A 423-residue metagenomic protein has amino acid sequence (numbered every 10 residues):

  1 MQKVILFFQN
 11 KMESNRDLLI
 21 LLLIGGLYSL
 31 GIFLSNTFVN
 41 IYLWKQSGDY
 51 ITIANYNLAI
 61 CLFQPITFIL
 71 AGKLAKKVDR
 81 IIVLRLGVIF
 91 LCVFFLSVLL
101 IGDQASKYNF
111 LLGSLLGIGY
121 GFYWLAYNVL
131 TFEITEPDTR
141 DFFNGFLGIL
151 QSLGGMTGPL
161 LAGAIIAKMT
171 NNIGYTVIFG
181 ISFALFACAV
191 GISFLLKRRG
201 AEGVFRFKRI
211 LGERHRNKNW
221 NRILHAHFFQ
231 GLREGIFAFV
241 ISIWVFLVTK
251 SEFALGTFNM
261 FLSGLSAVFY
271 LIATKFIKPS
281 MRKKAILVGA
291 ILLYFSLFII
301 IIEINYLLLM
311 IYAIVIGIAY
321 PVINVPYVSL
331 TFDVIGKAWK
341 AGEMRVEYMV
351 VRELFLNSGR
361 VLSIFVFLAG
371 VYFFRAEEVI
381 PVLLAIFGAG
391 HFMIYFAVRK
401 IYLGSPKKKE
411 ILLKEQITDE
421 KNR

Functional and structural regions predicted by a protein language model:
Q2-I66, K218-M260: Helix-loop boundary and gating motifs at the non-cytosolic
G26, A105-Y123, F228, L307-N324: Hydrophobic core of transmembrane alpha-helices in multi-pass small-molecule transporters, especially MFS/SLC-type
I41, K45, T157-F179, I243-L247 (+1 more regions): Transmembrane alpha-helix termini and helix-breaking/packing motifs in multi-pass membrane transporters
T67-R80, I166, F269-R282: Helix-to-loop junctions at the C-terminal end of transmembrane segments in multipass secondary transporters
I89-Q104, I291-N305, L309-M310: C-terminal ends and interior cores of transmembrane alpha-helices in multi-pass membrane transporters/permeases
S114-L150: Cytoplasmic helix-loop-helix junction between adjacent transmembrane helices in 12-TM secondary transporters
N144-G163, R352-V366: Glycine-rich segments within core transmembrane alpha-helices of 12-TM secondary carriers
T176-L195, E378-V398: Symmetry-related core transmembrane helices of the 12-TM Major Facilitator Superfamily/SLC fold
